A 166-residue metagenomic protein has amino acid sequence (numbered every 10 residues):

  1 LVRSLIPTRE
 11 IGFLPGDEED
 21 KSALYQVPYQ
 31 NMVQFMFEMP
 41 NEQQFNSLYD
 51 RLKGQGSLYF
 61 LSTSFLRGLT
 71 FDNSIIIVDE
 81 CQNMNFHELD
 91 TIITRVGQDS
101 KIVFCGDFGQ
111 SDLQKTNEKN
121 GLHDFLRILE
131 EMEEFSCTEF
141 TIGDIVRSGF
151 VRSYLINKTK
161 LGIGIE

Functional and structural regions predicted by a protein language model:
L1-L48, L113-E133: Conserved P-loop
D17-P28, N83-H87, T91, G97-S100 (+3 more regions): Charged, alpha-helix-enriched surfaces in structured cytosolic catalytic cores of large nucleotide-utilizing machines
D50-L52: Conserved motor-coupling elements within RecA-like helicase/translocase cores
G54-T91: Conserved RecA-like ASCE ATPase "motif II neighborhood" in helicase/translocase motors
R67-T70, M84, T94-V103, L129-M132: Conserved catalytic network of the ASCE P-loop NTPase/AAA+ motor domain
E80, G106-D107: Walker B catalytic acidic pair
T94, V103, G109-N120, R127 (+1 more regions): Basic, low-complexity intrinsically disordered segments
F125-E166: Conserved coupling/interface region of RecA-like P-loop/ASCE motor cores
